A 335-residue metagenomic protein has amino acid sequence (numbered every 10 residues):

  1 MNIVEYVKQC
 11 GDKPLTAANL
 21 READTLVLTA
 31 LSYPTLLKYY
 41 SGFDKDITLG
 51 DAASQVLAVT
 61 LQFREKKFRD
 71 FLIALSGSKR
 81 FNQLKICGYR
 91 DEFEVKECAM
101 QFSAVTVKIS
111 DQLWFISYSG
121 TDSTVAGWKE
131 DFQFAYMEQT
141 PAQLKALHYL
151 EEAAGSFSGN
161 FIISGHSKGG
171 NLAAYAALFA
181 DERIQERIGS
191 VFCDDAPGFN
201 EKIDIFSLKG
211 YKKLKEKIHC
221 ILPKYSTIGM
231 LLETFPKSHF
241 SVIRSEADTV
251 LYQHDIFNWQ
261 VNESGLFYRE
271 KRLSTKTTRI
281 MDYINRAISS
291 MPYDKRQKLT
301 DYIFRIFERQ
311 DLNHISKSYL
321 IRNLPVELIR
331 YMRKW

Functional and structural regions predicted by a protein language model:
M1-Y6: Intrinsically disordered, low-structural-confidence terminal and linker regions
K8-A23, L28, Y33-Y40, K45-W114 (+2 more regions): Alpha/beta hydrolase fold serine-hydrolase catalytic domain that processes acyl esters and thioesters
S164-G169, A173: Gly/Ala-rich beta-loop-alpha elbow adjacent to hydrolase catalytic centers
A173-E182: Short glycine-enriched nucleophile-adjacent loop and the immediately C-terminal alpha-helix near the catalytic center
